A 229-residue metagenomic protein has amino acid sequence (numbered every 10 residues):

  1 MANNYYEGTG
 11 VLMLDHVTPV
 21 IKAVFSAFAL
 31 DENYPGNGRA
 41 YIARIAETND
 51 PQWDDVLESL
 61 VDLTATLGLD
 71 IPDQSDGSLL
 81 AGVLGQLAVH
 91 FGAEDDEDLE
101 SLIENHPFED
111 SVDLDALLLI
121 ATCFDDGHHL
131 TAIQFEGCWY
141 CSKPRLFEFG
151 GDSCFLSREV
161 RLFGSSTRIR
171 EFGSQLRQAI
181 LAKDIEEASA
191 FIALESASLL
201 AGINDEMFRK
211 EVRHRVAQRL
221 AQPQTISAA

Functional and structural regions predicted by a protein language model:
M1-P35: Short, extreme N-terminal segment that most often corresponds to the first beta-strand
G8, A40, I133: A broad, low-specificity signal marking well-ordered, structured residues that form hydrophobic/aromatic
G10, G38, E148-D152: Glycine-centered flexibility motif
F28-D31, I45-A229: Charged interaction segments
G38-A46: Short, basic amphipathic alpha-helical segments that act as recognition/interaction helices in nucleic-acid-binding
